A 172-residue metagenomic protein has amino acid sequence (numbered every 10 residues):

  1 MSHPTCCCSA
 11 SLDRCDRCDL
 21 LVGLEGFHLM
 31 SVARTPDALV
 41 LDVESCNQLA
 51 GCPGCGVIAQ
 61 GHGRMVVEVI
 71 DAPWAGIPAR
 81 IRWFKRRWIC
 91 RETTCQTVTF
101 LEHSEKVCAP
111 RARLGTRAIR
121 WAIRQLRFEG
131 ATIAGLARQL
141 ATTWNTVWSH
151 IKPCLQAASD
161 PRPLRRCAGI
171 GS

Functional and structural regions predicted by a protein language model:
M1-T97, L101: Short, conserved DNA-binding cores of transcription-related domains
G56-Q60, E68-S172: Short, positively charged, Gly/Tyr-enriched micro-motifs that form contact patches at catalytic or ligand/partner
